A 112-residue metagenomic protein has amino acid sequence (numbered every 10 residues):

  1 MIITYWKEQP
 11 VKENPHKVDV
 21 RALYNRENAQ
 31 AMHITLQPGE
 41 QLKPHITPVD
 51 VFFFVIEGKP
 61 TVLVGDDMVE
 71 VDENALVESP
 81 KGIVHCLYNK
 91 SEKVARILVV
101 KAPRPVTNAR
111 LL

Functional and structural regions predicted by a protein language model:
M1-N28, A109-L112: A short, N-terminal "cap"/entry segment at the start of jelly-roll beta-barrel domains of the cupin/DSBH fold
M32-T47: Conserved short histidine dyad/triad with adjacent acidic residue
L42-P44, V62-L63, S79, H85-S91: Short beta-strand His + acidic residue motifs that chelate non-heme Fe in jelly-roll/DSBH and cupin folds
V49-P60, G65: Glycine- and acidic-residue-biased ligand/ion/polar-headgroup-sensing regions
K59-T61, M68, V84, V94: Structural motif
D66-K81: Short acidic-glycine-tyrosine-enriched beta hairpin
K81-V106: Ligand-binding loop in jelly-roll beta-barrel domains
